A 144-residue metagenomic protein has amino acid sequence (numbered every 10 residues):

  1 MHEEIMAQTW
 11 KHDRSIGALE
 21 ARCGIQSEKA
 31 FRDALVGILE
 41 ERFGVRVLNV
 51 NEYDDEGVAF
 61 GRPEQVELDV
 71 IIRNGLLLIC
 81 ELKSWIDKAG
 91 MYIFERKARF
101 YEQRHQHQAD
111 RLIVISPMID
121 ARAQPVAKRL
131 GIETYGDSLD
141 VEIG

Functional and structural regions predicted by a protein language model:
M1-E41: Amphipathic, low-proline, heptad-repeat alpha-helices and/or compositionally biased low-complexity charged/polar-rich
Q26, A30, Q65, A89 (+1 more regions): Charged, alpha-helix-enriched surfaces in structured cytosolic catalytic cores of large nucleotide-utilizing machines
L35, L68-G90, F94-R99: Conserved catalytic cores of phosphodiester-cleaving nucleases, focusing on short active-site segments
R42-N49, H105: Short, structured loop/turn "capping" segments at alpha-beta junctions
V47-N74: Active-site metal-binding core of divalent-cation-utilizing nuclease and nuclease-like domains
G75-L76, H107-D110, I132: Short glycine-/polar-rich loops that comprise or flank the Walker A/P-loop and associated switch/sensor motifs
F100-Q108: Arginine/glycine-rich "motif VI" loop of SF2 helicases in the C-terminal RecA-like domain
R111-G144: Domain-level recognition of nuclease-like catalytic cores that cleave nucleotide substrates
